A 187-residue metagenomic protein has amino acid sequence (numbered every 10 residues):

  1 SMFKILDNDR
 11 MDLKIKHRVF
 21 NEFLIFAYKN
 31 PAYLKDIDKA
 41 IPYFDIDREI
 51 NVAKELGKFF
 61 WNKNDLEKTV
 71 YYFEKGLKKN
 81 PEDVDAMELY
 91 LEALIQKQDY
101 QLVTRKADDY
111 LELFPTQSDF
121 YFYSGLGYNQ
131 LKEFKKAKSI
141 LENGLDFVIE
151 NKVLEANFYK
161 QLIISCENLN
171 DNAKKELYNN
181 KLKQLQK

Functional and structural regions predicted by a protein language model:
S1-P115, D119-K136, L141-D171, Q184-K187: Alpha-solenoid helical repeat scaffolds
